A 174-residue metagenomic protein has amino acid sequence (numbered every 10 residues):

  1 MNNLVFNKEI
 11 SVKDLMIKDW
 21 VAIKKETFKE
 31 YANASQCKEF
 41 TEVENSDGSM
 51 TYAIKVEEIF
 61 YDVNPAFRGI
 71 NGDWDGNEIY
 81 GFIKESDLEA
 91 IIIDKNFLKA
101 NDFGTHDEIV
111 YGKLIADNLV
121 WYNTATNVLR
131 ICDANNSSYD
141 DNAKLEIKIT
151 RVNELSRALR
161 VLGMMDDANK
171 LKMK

Functional and structural regions predicted by a protein language model:
M1-F6: Short, structured beta-strand/loop micro-motifs enriched in basic residues and often containing a Trp
E9-V43: Short coil-to-beta transition motif at edge beta-strands of beta-rich domains
L15, I91-T105: Amphipathic alpha-helical segments
I17-W20, I59, D94: Aromatic- and glycine-enriched beta-alpha-beta binding-site module
Y31-E89, G104-T150, S156: Acidic, low-complexity, intrinsically disordered interaction modules
A143-K174: C-terminal charged interaction modules
